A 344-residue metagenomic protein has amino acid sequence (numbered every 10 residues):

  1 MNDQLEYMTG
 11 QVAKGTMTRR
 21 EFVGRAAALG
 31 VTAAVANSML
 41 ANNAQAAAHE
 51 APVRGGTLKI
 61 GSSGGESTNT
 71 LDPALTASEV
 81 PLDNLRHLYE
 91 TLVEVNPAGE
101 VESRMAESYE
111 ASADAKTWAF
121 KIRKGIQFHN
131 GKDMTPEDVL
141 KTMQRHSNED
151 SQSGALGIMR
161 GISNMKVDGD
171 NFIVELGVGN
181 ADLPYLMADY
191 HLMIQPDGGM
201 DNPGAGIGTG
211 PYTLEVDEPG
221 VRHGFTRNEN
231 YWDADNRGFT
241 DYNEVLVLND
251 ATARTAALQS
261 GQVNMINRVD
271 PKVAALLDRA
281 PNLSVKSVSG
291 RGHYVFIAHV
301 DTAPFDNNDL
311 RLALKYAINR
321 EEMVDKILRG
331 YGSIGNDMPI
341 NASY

Functional and structural regions predicted by a protein language model:
M1-E21, A28: N-terminal secretory signal peptides
E21-N43: N-terminal export signals
G61-A113, Q144, I207-G208: N-terminal lobe/hinge region of extracytoplasmic solute-binding protein
N96-E100, M187-E244, D250-T252: Gly/Pro-rich hinge or "lid" segments in bacterial periplasmic/extracellular proteins
E107-Q152, I173, A257, P304: Aromatic- and charge-enriched surface segment that lines or borders ligand/interaction sites
K121, G154-D197: Surface-exposed binding/hinge segments that line and control ligand-binding clefts or catalytic entry sites
N230-L276, L312: Ligand-site clamp/hinge motif
A234, N267-Y344: Local pocket/hinge segments that shape ligand/substrate recognition
